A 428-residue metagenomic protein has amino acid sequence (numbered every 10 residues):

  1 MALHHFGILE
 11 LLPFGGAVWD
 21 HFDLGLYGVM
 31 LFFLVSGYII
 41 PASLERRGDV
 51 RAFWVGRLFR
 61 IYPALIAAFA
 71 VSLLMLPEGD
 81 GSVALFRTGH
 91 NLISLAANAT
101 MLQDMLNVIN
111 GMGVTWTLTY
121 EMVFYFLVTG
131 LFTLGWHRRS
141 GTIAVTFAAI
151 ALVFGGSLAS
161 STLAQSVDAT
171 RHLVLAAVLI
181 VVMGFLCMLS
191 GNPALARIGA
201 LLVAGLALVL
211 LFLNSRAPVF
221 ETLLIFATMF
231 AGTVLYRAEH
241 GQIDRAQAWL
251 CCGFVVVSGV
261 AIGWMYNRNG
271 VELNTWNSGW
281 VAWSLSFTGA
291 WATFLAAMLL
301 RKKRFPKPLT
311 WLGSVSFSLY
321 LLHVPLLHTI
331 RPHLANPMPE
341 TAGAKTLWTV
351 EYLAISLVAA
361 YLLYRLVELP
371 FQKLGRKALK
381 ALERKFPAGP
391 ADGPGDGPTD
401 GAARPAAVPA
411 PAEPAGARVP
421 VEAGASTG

Functional and structural regions predicted by a protein language model:
M1-L44, F59-L65, F69, G289-T293 (+3 more regions): Functionally critical transmembrane alpha-helices in membrane proteins and complexes, commonly lining
A2-H5, F147-T162, V203-S215, G253-R268: Aromatic-anchored segments of alpha-helical transmembrane domains
G15, I61-F126, R139, A149-L163 (+1 more regions): Membrane-interface helix-loop-helix regions
G16-V29, V108-Y120, A159-I180, S190-L201 (+3 more regions): Interfacial loop-to-helix transition and helix-capping segments at the boundaries of transmembrane helices
L26, E221-R237, W249-L369: Alpha-helical transmembrane segments of multi-pass integral membrane proteins
L26-M30, S43-S82, G89-A97, F124-Y125 (+5 more regions): Transmembrane alpha-helical segments and their boundary/interface "anchor" motifs in multi-pass integral membrane
S43-A52, L134-T142, G191, Y236-W249 (+5 more regions): Membrane-interface junctions at the ends of membrane-embedded or membrane-associated helices
P332, P337, L369-P409, E413 (+2 more regions): Membrane-proximal cytoplasmic C-terminal regulatory module of class A 7TM GPCRs
